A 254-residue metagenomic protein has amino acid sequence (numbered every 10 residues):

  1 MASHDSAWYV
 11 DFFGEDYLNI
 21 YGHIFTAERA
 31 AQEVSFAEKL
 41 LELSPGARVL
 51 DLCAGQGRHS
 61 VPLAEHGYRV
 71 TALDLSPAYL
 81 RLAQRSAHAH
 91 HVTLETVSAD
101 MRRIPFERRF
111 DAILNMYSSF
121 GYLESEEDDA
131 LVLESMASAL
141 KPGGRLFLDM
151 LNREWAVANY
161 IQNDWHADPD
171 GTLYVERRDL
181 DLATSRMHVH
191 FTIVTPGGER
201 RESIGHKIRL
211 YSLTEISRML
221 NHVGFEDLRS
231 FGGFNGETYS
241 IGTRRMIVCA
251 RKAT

Functional and structural regions predicted by a protein language model:
M1-A47: Conserved class I S-adenosyl-L-methionine
A2, F147-M219: SAM-dependent methyltransferase
C53-G57: Class I SAM-dependent methyltransferase "Motif I" SAM/SAH-binding loop
S60-R103: Class I SAM-dependent methyltransferase SAM/SAH-binding core
R102-A112: A short acidic, Gly/Pro-enriched loop at the edge of an enzyme's catalytic core that lines a small-molecule cofactor
D111-E127: A short SAM/SAH-binding and catalytic strip from SAM-dependent methyltransferases
A130-P142: A short glycine-rich, Lys/Arg-flanked "PGG" loop and its adjoining helix->strand segment in the class I
R209, L213-T254: C-terminal lobe and adjacent flexible extensions of AdoMet/dcAdoMet transferase-like proteins
